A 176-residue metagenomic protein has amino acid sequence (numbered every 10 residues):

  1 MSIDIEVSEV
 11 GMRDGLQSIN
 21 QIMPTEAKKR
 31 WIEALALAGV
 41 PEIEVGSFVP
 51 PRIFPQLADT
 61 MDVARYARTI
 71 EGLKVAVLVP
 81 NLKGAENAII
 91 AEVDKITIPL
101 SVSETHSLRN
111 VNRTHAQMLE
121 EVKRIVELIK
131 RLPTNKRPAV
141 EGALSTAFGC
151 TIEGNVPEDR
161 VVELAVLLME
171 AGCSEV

Functional and structural regions predicted by a protein language model:
S2-I5, G39-P41, T69-V75, V93-D94 (+2 more regions): Short, well-ordered coil/turn segments that N-cap beta-strands
S2-P51, Q56-T60, Y66-G72: Conserved N-terminal beta1-alpha1 strand-loop-helix module at the mouth
V7-K29, L73-L82, L108-V111, T146-R160: Active-site mouth loops of central-metabolism enzymes
S8-V10, D94-S103, E141-S145: Non-cysteine beta-strand/loop elements that form the S-adenosyl-L-methionine
G15, L35, A88, I96 (+2 more regions): Conserved, mostly hydrophobic/aromatic
P41-Y66, P99-H115, F148-I152: Glycine-rich, proline-tolerant flexible connector loops at the mouths of alpha/beta enzymes
I53-V77, A116-E141, E163-V166: Alpha-helix-loop-beta-strand connector modules within alpha/beta enzyme cores
P80-E92: Catalytic cores of alpha/beta
